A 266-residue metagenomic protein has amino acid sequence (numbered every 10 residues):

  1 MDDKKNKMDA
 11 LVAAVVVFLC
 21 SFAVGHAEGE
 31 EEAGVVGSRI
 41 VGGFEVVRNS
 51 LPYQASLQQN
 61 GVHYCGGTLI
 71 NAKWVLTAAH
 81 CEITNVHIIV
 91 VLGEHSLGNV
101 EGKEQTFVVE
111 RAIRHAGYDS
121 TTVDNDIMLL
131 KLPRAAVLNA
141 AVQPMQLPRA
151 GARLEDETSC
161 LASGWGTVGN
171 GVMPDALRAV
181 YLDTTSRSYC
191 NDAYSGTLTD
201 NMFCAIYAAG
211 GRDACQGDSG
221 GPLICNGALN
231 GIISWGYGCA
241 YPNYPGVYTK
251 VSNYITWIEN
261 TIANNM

Functional and structural regions predicted by a protein language model:
M1-L19: Classical eukaryotic N-terminal signal peptides for Sec-dependent ER targeting/secretion, especially the positively
V17-V36, M266: N-terminal signal peptide
A33-G34, S38-R39, L57, V75-A78 (+2 more regions): Conserved H-D interstitial segment of serine endopeptidase catalytic domains
V36-V41, Q54-V62, R149, T158-M266: Extracellular trypsin-like serine protease catalytic domains
V46-S50, L69, E82-T84, S120-V123 (+4 more regions): Extracellular/periplasmic catalytic domains that process cell-envelope and extracellular macromolecules
V47-H87: Catalytic histidine site
S50-P52, N85-H87, L92, E104-F107 (+5 more regions): Extracytoplasmic
E101, A116-D119, A135-P174: Active-site substrate-binding loop(s) of clan PA
